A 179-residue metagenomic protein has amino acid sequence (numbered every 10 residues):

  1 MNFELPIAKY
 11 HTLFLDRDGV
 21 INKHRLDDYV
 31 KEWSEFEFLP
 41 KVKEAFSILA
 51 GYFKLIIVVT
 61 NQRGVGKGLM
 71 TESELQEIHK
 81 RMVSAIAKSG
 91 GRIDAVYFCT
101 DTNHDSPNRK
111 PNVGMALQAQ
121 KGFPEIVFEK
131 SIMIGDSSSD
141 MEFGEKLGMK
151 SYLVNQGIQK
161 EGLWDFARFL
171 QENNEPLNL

Functional and structural regions predicted by a protein language model:
M1-I57: Active-site neighborhood of HAD-like aspartate-dependent phosphohydrolases
N2-K9, L13, R17, S73 (+3 more regions): Asp-based, Mg2+/Mn2+-dependent phosphohydrolase catalytic module
D18, R63, K67, I134: Short glycine-rich loop/turn motifs that provide flexible caps or phosphate-binding loops at active sites
N22-H24, K67, E142: Conserved protein kinase catalytic core
K23-L26, N61-R63, D94-A95, A119-K121: A short alpha-helix capping/helix-coil boundary motif
K31-L39, T71-Q76, R109: Flexible, glycine- and charge-enriched loops at secondary-structure boundaries
S34-E35, V58, G91, K160: Sparse recognition of residues in long alpha-helices and their boundaries
V42, F46-M82, R92-H104: Substrate-recognition element of Asp-dependent hydrolases with the DxDx(T/V) motif
